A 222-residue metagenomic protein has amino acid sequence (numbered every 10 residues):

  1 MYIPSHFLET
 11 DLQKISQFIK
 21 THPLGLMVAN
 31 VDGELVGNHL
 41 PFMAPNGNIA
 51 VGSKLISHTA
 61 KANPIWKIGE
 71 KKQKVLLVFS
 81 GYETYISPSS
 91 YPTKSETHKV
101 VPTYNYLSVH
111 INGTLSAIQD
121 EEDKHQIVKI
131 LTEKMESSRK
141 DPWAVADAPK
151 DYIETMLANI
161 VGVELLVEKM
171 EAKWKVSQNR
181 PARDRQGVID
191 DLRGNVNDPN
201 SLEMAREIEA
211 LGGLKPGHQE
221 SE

Functional and structural regions predicted by a protein language model:
M1-E222: Binding-site signature for planar aromatic cofactors or substrates
